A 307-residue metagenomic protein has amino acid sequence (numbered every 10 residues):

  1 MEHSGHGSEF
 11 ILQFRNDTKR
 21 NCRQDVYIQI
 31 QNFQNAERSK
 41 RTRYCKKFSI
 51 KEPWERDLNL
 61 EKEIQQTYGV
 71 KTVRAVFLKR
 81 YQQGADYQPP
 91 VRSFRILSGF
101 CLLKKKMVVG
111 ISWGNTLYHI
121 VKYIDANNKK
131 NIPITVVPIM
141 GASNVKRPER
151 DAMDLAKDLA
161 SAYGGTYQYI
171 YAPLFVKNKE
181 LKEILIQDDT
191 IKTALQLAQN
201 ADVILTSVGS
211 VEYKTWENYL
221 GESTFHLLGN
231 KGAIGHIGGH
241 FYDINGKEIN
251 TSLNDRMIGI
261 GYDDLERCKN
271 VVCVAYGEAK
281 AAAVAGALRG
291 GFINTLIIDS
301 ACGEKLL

Functional and structural regions predicted by a protein language model:
M1-G5: Short, leucine-enriched amphipathic alpha-helices that occur as contiguous helical runs
G7, R15-Y27: Short alpha-helical "recognition helix" segments of helix-turn-helix
F33-N35: Key DNA-contacting residues within the recognition helix of helix-turn-helix
R38: Alpha-helical DNA-recognition elements
F48-L58: Short, basic, alpha-helical segments at the C-terminal edge of helix-turn-helix-like DNA-binding modules
K62-K105, K129-E212, Y219-L220, F225 (+1 more regions): Ligand-binding beta-strand-loop-alpha-helix segment within the catalytic cores of soluble metabolic enzymes
E217-K247, T295: Gly/Ser/Thr-rich active-site loops/lids in small-molecule metabolic enzymes that frequently grip phosphoryl groups
E248-L307: ATP/nucleoside-binding phosphotransfer catalytic cores, i.e., glycine-rich phosphate-binding loops
